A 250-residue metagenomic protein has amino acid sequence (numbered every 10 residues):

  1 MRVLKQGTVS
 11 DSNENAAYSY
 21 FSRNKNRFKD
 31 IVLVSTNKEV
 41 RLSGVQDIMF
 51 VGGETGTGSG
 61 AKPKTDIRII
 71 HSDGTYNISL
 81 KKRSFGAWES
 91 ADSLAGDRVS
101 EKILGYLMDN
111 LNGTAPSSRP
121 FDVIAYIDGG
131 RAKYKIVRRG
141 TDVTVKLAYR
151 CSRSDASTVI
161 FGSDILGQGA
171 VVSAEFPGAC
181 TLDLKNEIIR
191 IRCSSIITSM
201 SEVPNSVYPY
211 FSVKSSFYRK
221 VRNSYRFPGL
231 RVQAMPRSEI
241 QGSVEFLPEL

Functional and structural regions predicted by a protein language model:
M1-L250: Short, positively charged
